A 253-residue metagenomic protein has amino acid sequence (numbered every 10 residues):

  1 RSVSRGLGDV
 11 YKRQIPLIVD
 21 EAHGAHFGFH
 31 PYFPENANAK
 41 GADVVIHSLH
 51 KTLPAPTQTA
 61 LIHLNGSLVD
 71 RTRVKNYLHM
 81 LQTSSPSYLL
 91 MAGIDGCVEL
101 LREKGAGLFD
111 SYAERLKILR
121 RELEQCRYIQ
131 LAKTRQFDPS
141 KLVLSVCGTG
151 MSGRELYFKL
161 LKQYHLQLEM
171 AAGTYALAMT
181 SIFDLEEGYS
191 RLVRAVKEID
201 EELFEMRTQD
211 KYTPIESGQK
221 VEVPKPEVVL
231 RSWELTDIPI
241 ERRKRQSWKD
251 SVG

Functional and structural regions predicted by a protein language model:
R1-Y11: Single conserved hydrophobic/aromatic residue that forms the stacking wall/gate of nucleotide- or nucleobase-binding
R5, I15-N36: Conserved PLP phosphate-binding loop immediately N-terminal to the Schiff-base lysine helix in PLP-dependent enzymes
K12-I15, A42: A short helix->loop->beta-strand "cap" motif at the edges of active sites that frequently abuts
L17-E21, V45-S48, P54-A55, L131-K133 (+1 more regions): General beta-strand structural signal in soluble alpha/beta enzymes
N38-N76, Q82-G93: Active-site PLP attachment segment
A92-G107, F183-E187: Amphipathic alpha-helix from the class-I
V98, R102-T134, R154: Conserved PLP-dependent catalytic core of the aminotransferase class-I/II
R120-E122, C126, K141-G253: Non-catalytic terminal extensions of PLP-dependent enzymes
